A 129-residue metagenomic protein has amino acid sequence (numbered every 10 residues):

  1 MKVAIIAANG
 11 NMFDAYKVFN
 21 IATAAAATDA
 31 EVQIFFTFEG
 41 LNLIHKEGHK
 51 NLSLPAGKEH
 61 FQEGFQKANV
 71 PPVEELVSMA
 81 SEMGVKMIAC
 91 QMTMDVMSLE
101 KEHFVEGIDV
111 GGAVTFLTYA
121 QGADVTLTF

Functional and structural regions predicted by a protein language model:
I5-Y16, I44, F65: Short, glycine-rich nucleotide/cofactor-binding loops
Y16-T28, I34: Histidine-anchored nucleotide/phosphate-binding helix
A26-A27, S81, A120-Q121: Anion (oxyanion) recognition and catalysis
V32-T37, I88-Q91: Short internal beta-strands
L41-L54: N-terminal beta-loop-helix "entrance" segment that forms/cooperates in small-molecule cofactor or anionic ligand
S53-E82: A glycine-rich helix N-cap at a beta->alpha junction
E75-Q91, M97-L99, G107-I108: Ligand-binding beta-strand-loop-alpha-helix segment within the catalytic cores of soluble metabolic enzymes
D95-M97, I108-F129: Short terminal interaction segments
